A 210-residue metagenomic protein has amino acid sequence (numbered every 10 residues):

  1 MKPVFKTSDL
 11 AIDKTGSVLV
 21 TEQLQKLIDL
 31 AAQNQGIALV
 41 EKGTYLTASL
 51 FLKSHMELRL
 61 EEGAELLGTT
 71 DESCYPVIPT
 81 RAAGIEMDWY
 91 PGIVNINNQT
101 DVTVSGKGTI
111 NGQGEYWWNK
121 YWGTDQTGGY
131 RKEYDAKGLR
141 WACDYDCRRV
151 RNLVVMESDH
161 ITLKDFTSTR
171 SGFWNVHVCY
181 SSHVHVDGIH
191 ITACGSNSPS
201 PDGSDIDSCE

Functional and structural regions predicted by a protein language model:
M1-E210: Extracellular/periplasmic carbohydrate-active domains that bind, remodel, or depolymerize complex polysaccharides
